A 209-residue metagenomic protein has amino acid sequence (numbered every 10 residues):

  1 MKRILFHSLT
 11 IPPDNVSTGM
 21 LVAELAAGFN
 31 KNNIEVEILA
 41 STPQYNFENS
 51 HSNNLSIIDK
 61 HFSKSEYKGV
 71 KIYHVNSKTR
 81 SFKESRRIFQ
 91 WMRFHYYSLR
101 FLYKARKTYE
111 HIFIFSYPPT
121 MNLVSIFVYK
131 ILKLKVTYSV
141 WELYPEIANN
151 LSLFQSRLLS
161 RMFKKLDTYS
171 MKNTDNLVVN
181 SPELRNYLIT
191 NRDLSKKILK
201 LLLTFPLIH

Functional and structural regions predicted by a protein language model:
M1-K60: N-terminal subdomain of nucleotide-sugar transferases
R3, E110-H111, N176: Structural motif
D14-N15, I88-F101, H111-L134, Y138-W141 (+1 more regions): An aromatic- and histidine-rich active-site surface loop
V36, V136, L199: Hydrophobic anchor at the start of a short beta-strand that flanks the dinucleotide cofactor-binding loop
A40, R157-H209: Donor nucleotide-sugar binding/catalytic pocket of nucleotide-sugar-dependent glycosyltransferases
S41-L102: A conserved catalytic-core segment of Leloir-type glycosyltransferases
Q44, P119, E183-R185: Alpha-helix capping/helix-boundary segments
K135-T137, E146-Y169: Nucleotide-sugar donor phosphate/pyrophosphate-binding loop at the beta->alpha transition of glycosyltransferases
